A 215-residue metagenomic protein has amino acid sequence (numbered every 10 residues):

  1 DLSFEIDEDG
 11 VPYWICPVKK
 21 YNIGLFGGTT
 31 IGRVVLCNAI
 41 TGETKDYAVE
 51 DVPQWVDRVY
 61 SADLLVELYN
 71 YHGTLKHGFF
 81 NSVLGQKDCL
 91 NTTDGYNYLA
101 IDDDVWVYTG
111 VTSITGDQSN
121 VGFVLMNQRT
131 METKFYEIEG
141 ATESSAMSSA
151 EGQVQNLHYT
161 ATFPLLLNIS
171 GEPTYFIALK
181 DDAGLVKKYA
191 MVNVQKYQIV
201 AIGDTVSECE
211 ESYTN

Functional and structural regions predicted by a protein language model:
D1-N215: Soluble extracytoplasmic regions of secretory-pathway and membrane proteins
